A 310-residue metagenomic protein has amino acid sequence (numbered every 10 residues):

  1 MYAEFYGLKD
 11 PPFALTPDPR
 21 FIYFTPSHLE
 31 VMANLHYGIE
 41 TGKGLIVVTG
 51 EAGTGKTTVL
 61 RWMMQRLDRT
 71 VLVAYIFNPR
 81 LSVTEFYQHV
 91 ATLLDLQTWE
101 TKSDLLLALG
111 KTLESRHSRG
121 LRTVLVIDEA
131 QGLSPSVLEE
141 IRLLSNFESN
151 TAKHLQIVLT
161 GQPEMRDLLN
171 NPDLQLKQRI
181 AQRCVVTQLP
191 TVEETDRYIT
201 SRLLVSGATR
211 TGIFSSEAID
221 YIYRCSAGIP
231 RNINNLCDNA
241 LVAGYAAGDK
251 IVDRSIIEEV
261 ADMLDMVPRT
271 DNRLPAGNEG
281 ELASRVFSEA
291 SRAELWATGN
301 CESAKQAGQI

Functional and structural regions predicted by a protein language model:
A3, K9-F13, V252-I310: Trafficking entry modules
L8-F13, V71-L72, L81-E100: Conserved NTP-binding/hydrolysis module of P-loop NTPases
T41-W62: Walker A/P-loop nucleotide-binding motif
W62-R66, M165-A181: Short regulatory helix/loop adjacent to the ATP-binding pocket of P-loop NTPases
I76-R80, L169, Q182-E194: Conserved AAA+ ATPase "SRH/arginine-finger" region at the nucleotide-binding site
S82-E85, T98-E140, S149-A152, P190-T195 (+2 more regions): Mid-core helix/loop region of P-loop NTP-binding domains shared across ATPases and GTPases
T92-L94, P163, P172, E194-T209: Conserved AAA+ ATPase "sensor/coupling" helix adjacent to the nucleotide-binding pocket
V192, S226-D238, K250-D253: The conserved phosphate-sensing helix
